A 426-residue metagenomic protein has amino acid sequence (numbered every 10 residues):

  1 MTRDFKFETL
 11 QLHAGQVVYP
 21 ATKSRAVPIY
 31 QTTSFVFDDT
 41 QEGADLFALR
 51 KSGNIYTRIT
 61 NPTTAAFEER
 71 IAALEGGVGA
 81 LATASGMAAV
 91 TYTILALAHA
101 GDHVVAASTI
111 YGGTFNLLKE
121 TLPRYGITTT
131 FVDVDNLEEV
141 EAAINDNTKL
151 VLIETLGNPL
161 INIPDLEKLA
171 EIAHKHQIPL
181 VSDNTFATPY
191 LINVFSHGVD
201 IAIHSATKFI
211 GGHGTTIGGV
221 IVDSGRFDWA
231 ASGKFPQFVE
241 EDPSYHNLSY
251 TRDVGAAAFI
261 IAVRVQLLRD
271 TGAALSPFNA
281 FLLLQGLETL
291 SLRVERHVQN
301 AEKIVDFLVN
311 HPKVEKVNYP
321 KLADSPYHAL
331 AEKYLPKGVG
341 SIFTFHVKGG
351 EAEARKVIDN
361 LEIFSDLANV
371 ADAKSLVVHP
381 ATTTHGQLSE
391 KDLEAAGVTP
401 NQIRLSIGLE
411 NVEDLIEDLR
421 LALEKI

Functional and structural regions predicted by a protein language model:
T2, Q11-H13, V17, A80-N310: Conserved PLP-enzyme active-site core in the AAT-like
T2-N61, E69, I403: N-terminal "arm"/small-domain region of PLP-dependent enzymes with the aminotransferase-like
D39-A88, G113-T121: Conserved N-terminal alpha-helix of the aminotransferase class I/II PLP-enzyme fold
K119, T128, D146, R293 (+2 more regions): PLP-dependent enzyme catalytic core of the Aspartate aminotransferase-like
V151, G219-I221, V317, F343 (+1 more regions): Well-ordered beta-strand positions enriched in small/hydrophobic/aromatic, beta-favoring residues
L156, T185-A187, L322, K348 (+1 more regions): Active-site beta-loop-alpha junctions enriched in small/polar residues
V222, T344-H346, S406-G408: Short hydrophobic/aromatic beta-strand micro-patches that form the beta-sheet surface supporting nucleotide- or nucleic
T271-A274, F278-A280, Q285, T289 (+4 more regions): Conserved small-domain helix->loop->beta segment predominantly found in fold-type I
